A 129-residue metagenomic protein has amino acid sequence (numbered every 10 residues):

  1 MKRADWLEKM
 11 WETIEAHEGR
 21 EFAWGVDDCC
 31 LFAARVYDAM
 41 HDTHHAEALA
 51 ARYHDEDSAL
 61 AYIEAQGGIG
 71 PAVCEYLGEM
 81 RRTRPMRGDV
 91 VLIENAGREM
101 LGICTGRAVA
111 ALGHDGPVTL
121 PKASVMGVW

Functional and structural regions predicted by a protein language model:
M1-A61: N-terminal capping segments
M40, V109-A111, G127: Generic alpha-helical propensity signal that fires on short helical segments and nearby coil/disordered stretches
E56-T119: ...with weaker cross-activation on analogous glycine-rich loops/strands in unrelated enzymes
V118-W129: Glycine- and charge-enriched low-complexity intrinsically disordered segments
